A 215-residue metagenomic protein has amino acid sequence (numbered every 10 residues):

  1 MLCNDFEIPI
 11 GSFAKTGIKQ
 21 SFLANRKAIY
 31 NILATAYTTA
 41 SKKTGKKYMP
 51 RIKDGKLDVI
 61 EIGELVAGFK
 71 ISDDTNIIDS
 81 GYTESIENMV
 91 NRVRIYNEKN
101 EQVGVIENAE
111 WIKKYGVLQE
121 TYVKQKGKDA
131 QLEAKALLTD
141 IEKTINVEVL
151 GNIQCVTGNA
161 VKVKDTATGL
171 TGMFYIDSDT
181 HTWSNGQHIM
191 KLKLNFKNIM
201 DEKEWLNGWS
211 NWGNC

Functional and structural regions predicted by a protein language model:
M1, S12-T35, V149: Short acidic/polar beta-strand-loop edge motifs in secreted extracellular and Gram-negative envelope-associated
M1-G11, V123-G127: Glycine-rich, acidic and aromatic/proline-enriched surface loops and short helix-turn segments that act as binding
L2-F6, A36-S41: Hydrophobic, Leu/Ile/Phe/Ala-enriched alpha-helical segments that form helix-helix packing faces
P9-L23, G45-K56: Short, surface-exposed recognition loops or helix-turn segments adjacent to catalytic cores
A34, T38, G45-S184, N198-E202 (+1 more regions): Acidic, small/polar-enriched beta strand-loop surface segments
M190-L192: Short aromatic-glycine-enriched beta-strand elements
